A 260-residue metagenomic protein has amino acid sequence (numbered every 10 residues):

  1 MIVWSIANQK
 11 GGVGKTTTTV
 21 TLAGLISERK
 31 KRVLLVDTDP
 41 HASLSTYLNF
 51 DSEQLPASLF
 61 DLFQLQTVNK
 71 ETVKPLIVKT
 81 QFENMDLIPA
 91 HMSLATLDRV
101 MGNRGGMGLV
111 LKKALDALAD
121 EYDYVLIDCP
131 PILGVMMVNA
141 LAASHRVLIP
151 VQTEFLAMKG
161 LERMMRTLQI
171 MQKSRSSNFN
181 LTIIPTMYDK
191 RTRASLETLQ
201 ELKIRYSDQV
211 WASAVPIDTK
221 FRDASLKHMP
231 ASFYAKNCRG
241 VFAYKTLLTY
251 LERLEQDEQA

Functional and structural regions predicted by a protein language model:
M1-A260: P-loop NTP-binding core
